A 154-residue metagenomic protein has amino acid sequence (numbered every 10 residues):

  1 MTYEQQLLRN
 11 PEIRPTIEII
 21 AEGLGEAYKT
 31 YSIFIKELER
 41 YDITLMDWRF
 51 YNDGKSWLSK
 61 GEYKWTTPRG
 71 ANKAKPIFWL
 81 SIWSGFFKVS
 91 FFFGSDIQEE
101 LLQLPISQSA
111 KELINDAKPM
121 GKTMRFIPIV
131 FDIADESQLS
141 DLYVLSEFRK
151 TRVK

Functional and structural regions predicted by a protein language model:
M1-K154: Charge-dense, helix-prone N-terminal extensions
